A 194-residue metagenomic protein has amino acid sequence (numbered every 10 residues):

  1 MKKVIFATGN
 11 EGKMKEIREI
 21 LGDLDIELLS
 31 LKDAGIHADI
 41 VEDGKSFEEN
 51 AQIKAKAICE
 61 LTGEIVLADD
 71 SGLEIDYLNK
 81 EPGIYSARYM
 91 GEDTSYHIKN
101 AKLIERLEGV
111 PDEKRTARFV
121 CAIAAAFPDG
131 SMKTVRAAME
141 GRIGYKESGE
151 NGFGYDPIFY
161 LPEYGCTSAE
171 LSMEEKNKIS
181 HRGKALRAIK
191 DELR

Functional and structural regions predicted by a protein language model:
K2-I5, E11-R194: Anionic-ligand binding patches
